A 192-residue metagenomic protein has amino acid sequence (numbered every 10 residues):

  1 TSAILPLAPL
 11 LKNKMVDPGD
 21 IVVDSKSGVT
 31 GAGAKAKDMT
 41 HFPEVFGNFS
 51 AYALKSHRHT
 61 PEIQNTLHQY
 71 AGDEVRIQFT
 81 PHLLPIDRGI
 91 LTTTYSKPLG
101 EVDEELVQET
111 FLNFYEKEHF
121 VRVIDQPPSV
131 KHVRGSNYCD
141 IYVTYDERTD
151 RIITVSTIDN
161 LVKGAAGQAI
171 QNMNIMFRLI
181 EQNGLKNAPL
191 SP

Functional and structural regions predicted by a protein language model:
T1, A8-P9, S27-T30, D159: Short acidic/polar capping segments at secondary-structure boundaries
T1-L5, L54-H59, L161-Q168: A glycine-rich, Thr/Ser-enriched phosphate-binding loop motif common to dinucleotide/cofactor-binding enzymes
S2-M15, V23: Alpha-helical support elements that line or immediately flank enzyme active sites and cofactor-binding pockets
L5, G31-A34, T92, G167-I170 (+1 more regions): Short, flexible micro-motifs
L5-P9, E62-T66, L106, Q168 (+1 more regions): Alpha-helical scaffold segments in soluble metabolic enzymes
M15-V16, L179: Helix N-cap/coil-helix junction residues
P18-S25, V29-T154: C-terminal substrate-binding/catalytic lobe of Rossmann-fold NAD(P)-dependent oxidoreductases
N113-Y115, K131-P192: C-terminal helical cap and adjacent loop that interface with cofactors, partners, or active-site loops
